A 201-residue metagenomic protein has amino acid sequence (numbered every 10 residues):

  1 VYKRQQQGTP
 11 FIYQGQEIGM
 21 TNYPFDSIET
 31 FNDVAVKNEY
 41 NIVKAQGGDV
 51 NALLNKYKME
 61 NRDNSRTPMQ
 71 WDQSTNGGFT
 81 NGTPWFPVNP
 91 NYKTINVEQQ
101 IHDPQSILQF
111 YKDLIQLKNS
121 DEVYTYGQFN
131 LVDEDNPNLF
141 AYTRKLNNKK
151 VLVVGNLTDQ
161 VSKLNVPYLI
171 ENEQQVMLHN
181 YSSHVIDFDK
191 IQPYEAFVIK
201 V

Functional and structural regions predicted by a protein language model:
V1-Y2: Short, small-residue-biased leader/transition segments that mark boundaries at the very start of proteins
Q7-G19: Substrate-binding cleft of secreted/luminal carbohydrate-active enzymes
T9-I12, F25-I28, D33-V201: Carbohydrate-interacting/catalytic domains
G19-M20, D159: Short, glycine/acidic-enriched loop or turn micro-motifs at the edges of active sites
